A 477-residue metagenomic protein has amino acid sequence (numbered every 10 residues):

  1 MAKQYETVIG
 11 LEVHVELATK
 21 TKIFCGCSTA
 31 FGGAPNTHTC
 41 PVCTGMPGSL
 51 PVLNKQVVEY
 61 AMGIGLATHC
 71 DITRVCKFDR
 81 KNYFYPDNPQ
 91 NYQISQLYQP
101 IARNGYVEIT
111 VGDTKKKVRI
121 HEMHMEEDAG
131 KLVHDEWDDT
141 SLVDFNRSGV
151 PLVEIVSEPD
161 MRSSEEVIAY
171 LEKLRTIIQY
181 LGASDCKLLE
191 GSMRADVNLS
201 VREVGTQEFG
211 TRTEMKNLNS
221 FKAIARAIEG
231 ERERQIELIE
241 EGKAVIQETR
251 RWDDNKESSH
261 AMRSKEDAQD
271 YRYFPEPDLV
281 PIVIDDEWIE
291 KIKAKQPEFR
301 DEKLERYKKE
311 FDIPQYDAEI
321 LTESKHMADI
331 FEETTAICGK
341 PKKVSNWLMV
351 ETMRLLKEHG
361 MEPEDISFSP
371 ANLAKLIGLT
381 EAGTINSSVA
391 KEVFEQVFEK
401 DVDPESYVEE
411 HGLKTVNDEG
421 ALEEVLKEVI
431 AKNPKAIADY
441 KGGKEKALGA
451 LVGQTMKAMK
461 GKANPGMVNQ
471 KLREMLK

Functional and structural regions predicted by a protein language model:
M1-E298, K309, Q315, A336-K340: Basic, nucleic-acid-interacting segments
K3, D312, T335-V344, A382-I385 (+1 more regions): Structural motif
A18, N198, R202, E233 (+8 more regions): Amphipathic alpha-helical core segments of compact helical bundles
G191-E203, K308-I330, P341-E358, A371-L373 (+1 more regions): Core structural elements
L238, L355-H359, N386-S388, P404: Short, structured loop/turn "capping" segments at alpha-beta junctions
I337-C338, V344, T352-S367, K375-T380 (+1 more regions): M16/insulysin-pitrilysin zinc metalloprotease superfamily fold
P363-A374, G378, S387-K457: Strongly charged, low-complexity linkers/loops
